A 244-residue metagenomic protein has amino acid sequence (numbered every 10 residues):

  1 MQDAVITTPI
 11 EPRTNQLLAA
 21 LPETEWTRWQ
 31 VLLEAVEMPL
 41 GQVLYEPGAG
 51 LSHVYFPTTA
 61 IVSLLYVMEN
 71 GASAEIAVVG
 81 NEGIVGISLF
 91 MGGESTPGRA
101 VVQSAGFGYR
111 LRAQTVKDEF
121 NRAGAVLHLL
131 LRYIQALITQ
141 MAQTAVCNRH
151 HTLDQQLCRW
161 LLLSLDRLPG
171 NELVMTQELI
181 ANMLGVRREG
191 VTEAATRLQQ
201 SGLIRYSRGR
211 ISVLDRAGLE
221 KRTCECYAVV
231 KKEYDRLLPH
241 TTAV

Functional and structural regions predicted by a protein language model:
M1-P39, I84, L89-F90: Cyclic nucleotide-binding regulatory module and flanking cytosolic helices
L21, P57, V79-G80, Q103 (+3 more regions): A conserved hydrophobic position in a structured secondary element of the catalytic/binding core that shapes
T24, T59, Q114-T115, A136 (+2 more regions): Alpha-helix/helix-capping structural signal
Q42-S104: Cyclic nucleotide-binding regulatory domains
I61, G106-G108, R210: Structural motif
A77-Q135, T139, Q143: Cyclic-nucleotide recognition modules
Q103-A105, F120-R187: Polybasic "coupling" helices that flank or enter modular domains
L163-V244: Phosphate-/nucleic-acid-contacting segments
